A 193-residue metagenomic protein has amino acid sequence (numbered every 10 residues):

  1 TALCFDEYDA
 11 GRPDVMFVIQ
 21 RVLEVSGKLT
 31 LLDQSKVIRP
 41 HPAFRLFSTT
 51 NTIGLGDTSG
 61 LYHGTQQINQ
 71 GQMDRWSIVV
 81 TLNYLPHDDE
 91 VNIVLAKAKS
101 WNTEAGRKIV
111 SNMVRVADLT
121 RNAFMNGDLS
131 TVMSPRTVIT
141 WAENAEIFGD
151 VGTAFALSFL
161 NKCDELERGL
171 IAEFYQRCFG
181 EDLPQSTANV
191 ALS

Functional and structural regions predicted by a protein language model:
T1-S193: C-terminal regulatory/interaction module of P-loop NTP-utilizing enzymes
